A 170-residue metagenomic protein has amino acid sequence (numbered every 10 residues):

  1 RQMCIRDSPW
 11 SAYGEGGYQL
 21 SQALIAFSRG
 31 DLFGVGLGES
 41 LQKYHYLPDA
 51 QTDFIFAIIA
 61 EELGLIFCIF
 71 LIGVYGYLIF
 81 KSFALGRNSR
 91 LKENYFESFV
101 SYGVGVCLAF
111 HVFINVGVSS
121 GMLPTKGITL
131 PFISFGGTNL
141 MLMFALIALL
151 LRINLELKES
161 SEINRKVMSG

Functional and structural regions predicted by a protein language model:
Q2, R6-F70, Y95-E97: Hydrophobic, glycine- and aromatic-enriched re-entrant/interface helices and adjoining loop segments
S11, S28, A60, K81-R87 (+3 more regions): Signal for well-folded cores of large energy- and translation-related assemblies
E15-Y18, F54, V100, V104 (+2 more regions): Charged, alpha-helix-enriched surfaces in structured cytosolic catalytic cores of large nucleotide-utilizing machines
Y18, R29-D31, V35-E39, L65-C68 (+6 more regions): Gly/Ser/Thr-rich helix-start
Y46, I58-E61, V104-L108, F132-G136: Transmembrane helix-bundle signature of multi-pass membrane transporters/permeases
Q51-F56, I79-N88, F113-M122, R152: Transmembrane helix-loop junctions in multi-pass membrane proteins
I66-F110: Hydrophobic transmembrane alpha-helices and their immediate junctions
F96, H111-G170: A juxtamembrane structural motif centered on a specific transmembrane helix
